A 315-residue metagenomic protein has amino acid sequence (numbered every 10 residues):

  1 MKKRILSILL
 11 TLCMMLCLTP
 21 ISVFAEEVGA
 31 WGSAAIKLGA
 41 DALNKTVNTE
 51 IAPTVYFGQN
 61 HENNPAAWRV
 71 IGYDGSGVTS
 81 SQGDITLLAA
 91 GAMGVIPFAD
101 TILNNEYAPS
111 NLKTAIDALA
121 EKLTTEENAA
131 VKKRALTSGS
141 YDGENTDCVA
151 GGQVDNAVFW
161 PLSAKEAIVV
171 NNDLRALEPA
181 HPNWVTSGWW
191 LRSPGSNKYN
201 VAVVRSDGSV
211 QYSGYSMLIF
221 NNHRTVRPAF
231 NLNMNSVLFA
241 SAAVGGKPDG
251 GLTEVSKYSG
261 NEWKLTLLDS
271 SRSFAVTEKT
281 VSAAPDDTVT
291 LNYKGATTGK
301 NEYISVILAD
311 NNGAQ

Functional and structural regions predicted by a protein language model:
M1-L10: Positively charged n-region of N-terminal signal peptides that target proteins for export
I8, L16-F24: C-terminal segment of classical bacterial N-terminal signal peptides
E27-Q315: Collagenous Gly-X-Y triple-helix signature in extracellular proteins
